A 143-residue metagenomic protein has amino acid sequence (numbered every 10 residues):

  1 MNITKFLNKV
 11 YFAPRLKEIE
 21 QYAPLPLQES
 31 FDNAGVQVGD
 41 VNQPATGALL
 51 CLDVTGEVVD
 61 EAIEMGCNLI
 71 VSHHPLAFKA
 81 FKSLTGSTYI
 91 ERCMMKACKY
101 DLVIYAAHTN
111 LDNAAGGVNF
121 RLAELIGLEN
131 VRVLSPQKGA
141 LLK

Functional and structural regions predicted by a protein language model:
M1-K143: Hydrophobic structural segments
